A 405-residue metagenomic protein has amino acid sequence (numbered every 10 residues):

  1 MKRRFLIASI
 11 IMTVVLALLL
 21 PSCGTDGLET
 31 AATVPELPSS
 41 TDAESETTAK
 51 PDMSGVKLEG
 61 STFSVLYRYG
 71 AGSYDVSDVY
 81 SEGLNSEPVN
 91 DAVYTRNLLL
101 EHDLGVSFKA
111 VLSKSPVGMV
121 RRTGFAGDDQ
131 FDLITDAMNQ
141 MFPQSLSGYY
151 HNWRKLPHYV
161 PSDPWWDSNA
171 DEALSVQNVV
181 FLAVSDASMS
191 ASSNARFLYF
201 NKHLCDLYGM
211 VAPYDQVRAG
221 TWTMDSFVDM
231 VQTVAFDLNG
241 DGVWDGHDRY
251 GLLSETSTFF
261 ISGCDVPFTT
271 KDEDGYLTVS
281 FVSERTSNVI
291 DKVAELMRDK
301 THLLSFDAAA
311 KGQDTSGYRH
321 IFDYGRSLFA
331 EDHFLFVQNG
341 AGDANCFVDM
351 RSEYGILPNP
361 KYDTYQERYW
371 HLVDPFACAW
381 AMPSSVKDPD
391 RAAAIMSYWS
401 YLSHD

Functional and structural regions predicted by a protein language model:
L18-S22: C-terminal motif of bacterial Sec signal peptides marking the signal peptidase cleavage site
G24-G27: Bacterial signal peptide processing site
E59-N90, V106-A110, L133, L252: Short, well-ordered beta-strand elements
S64-Y69, D128-I134, M138, L174-L198 (+2 more regions): Extracytoplasmic/periplasmic solute-binding protein
D103-V176, Y208: Extracytoplasmic "Venus flytrap"/periplasmic binding protein-like
R154-W166, V217-A219, V266-N288, D363-W370: Short, solvent-exposed loop/beta-turn-alpha elements that line the ligand-binding surface or hinge of extracytoplasmic
V228-Q232, T270-R319: Glycine-centered hinge/linker elements that transmit conformational signals in sensory and ligand-binding systems
F347-D405: Extracytoplasmic/periplasmic substrate-recognition and gating elements
